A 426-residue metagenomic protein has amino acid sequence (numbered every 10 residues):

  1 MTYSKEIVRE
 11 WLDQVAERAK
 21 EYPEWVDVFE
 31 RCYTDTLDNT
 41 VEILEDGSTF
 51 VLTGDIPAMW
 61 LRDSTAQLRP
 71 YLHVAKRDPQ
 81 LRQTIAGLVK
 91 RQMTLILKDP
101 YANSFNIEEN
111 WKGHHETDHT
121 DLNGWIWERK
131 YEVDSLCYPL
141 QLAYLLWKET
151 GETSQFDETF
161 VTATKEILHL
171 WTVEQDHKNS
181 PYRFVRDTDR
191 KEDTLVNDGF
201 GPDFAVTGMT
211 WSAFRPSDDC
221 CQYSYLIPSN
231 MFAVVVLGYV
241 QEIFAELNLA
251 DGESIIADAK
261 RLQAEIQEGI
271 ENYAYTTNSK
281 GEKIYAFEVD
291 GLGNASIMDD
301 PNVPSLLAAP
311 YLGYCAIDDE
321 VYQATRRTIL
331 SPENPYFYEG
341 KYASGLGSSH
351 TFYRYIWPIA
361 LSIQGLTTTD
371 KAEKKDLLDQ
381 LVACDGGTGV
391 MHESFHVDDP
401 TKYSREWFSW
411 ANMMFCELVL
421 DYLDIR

Functional and structural regions predicted by a protein language model:
M1-R62: Low-complexity, Ser/Thr/Pro/Gly-enriched N-terminal "stalk/linker" regions
I7-E21, A66-P79, Y138-T153, M231-D251 (+3 more regions): Well-ordered alpha-helical scaffold segments within catalytic/enzyme domains
V28, C32, P79-L95, E152-T172 (+4 more regions): Extended, well-ordered alpha-helical scaffold segments
T36-D46, N110-D118, D203-R215, Y336 (+1 more regions): Active-site-adjacent bridging/hinge elements
V51-A58, N123-K130, D134, E158 (+4 more regions): Short, solvent-exposed segments of well-ordered alpha helices
P57-I85, V89-K191, S409-I425: Aromatic-rich carbohydrate-recognition surfaces in CAZymes
L97-Y101, E108, T120, L168-V234 (+2 more regions): Extended ligand-binding clefts on enzyme/binding-domain cores
D118-G124, R129-E132, S296-A316, R354-R426: C-terminal capping/lid segments that line or modulate ligand- or cofactor-binding pockets
